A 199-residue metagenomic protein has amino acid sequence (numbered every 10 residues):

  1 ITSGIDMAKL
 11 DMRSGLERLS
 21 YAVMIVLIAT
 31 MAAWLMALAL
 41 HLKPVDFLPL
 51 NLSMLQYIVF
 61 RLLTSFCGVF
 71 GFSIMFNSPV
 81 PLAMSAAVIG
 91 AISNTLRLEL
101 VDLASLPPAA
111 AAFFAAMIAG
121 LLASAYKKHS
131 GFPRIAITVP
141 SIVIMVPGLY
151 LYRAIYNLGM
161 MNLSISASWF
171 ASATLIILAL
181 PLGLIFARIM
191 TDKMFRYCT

Functional and structural regions predicted by a protein language model:
I1-L121, A125-T138, M145, R153-T199: Alpha-helical transmembrane segments and their membrane-interface boundaries that form or gate the permeation pathway
